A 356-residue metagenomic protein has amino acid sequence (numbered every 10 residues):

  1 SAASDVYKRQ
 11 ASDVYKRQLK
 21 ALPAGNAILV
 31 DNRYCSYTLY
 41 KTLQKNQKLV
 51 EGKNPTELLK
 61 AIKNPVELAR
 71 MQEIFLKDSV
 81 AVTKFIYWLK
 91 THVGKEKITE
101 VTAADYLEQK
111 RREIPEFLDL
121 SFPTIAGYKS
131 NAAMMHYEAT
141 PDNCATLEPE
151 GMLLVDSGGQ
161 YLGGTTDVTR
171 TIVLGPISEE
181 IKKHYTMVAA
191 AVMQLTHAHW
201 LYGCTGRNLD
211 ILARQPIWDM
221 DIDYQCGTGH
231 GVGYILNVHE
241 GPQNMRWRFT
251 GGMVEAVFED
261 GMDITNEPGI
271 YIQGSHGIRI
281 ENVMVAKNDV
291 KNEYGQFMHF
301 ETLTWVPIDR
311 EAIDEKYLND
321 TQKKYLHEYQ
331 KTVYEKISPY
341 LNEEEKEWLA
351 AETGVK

Functional and structural regions predicted by a protein language model:
S1-S4, K8-K356: Active-site neighborhoods and metal-handling regions in enzymes and metal-associated proteins
